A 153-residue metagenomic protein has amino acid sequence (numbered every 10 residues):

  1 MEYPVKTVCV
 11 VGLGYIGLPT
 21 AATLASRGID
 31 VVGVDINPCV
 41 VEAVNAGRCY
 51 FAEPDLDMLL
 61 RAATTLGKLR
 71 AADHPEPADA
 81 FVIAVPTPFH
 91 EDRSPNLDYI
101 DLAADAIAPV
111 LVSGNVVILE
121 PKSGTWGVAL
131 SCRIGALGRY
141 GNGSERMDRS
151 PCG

Functional and structural regions predicted by a protein language model:
M1-G153: Structural/interface elements that position substrates and couple domains in central-metabolism enzymes
